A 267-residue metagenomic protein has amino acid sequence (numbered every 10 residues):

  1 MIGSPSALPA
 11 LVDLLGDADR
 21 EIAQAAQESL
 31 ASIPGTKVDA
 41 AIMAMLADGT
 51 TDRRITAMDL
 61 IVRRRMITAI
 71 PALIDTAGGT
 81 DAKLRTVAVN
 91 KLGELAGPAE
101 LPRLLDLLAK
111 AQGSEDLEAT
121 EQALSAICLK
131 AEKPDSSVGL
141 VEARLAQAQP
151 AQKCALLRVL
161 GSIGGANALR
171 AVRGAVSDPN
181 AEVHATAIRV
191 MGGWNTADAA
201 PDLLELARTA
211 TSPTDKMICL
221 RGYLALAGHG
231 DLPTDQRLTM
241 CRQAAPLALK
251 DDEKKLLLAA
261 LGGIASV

Functional and structural regions predicted by a protein language model:
G3, L30-P34, I61, R65 (+10 more regions): Alpha-solenoid repeat junctions
S4-G16, G35-A47, M66-G78, T86 (+9 more regions): Amphipathic alpha-helical scaffolding segments comprising HEAT/armadillo-like alpha-solenoid repeats
S6-L8, D19-E28, K37, D52-I55 (+1 more regions): A generic tandem-repeat structural signature
A18-D19, G49-T50, T80-D81, Q112-G113 (+4 more regions): Short inter-helical turns and helix N-cap capping residues of alpha-solenoid HEAT/ARM repeat scaffolds
A26, A57, A88, T120 (+4 more regions): Conserved hydrophobic register position within alpha-solenoid helical repeats
A99, E115-E118, T214-M217: Nucleotide-sugar-dependent
